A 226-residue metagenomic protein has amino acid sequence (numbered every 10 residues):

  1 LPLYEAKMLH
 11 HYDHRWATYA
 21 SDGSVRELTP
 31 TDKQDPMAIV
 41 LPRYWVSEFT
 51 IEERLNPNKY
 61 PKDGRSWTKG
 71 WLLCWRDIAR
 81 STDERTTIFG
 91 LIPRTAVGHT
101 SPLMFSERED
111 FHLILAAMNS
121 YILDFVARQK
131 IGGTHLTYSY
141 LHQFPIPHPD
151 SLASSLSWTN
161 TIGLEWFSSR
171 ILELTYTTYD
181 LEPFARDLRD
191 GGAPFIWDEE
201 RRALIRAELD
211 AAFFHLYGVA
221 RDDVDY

Functional and structural regions predicted by a protein language model:
L1-Y226: S-adenosyl-L-methionine
